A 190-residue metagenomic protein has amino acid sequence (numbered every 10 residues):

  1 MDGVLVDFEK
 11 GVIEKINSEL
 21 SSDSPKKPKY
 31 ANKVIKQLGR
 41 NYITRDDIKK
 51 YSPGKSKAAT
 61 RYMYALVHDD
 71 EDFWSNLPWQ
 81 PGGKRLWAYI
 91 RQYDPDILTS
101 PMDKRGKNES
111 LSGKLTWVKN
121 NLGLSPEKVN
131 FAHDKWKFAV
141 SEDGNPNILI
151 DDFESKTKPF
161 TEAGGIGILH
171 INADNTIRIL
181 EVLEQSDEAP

Functional and structural regions predicted by a protein language model:
M1-A65, E162: Active-site neighborhood of HAD-like aspartate-dependent phosphohydrolases
L5, E9, Q80-G83, N108-L115 (+2 more regions): A structural signal for well-ordered alpha-helical scaffolds and beta->alpha junctions
K50-I97, K107-S112: Short, acidic loop-to-helix structural element flanking the phosphoryl-transfer center in phosphate-processing enzymes
R91, S125, E162-G164: Short, structured coil segments at secondary-structure junctions
L98-N147, E154-T157: Substrate-recognition "cap/lid" segment bordering the active-site pocket of phosphatases
F138-D143, I179-A189: Short amphipathic alpha-helix with an adjacent loop that forms part of the alpha/beta core around
N145-V182: Acidic, Mg2+-coordinating phosphoryl-transfer loop and its flanking beta/alpha structural elements, shared across
